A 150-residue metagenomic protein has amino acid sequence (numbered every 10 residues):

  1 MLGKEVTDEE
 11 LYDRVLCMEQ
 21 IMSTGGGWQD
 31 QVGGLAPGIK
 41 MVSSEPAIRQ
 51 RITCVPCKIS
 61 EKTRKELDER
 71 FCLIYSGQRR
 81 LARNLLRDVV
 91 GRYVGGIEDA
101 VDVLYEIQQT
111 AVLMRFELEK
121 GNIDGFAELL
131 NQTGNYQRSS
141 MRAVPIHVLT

Functional and structural regions predicted by a protein language model:
M1-K4: DPxDG-like acidic metal-binding loop motif
D8-E9: A sequence/structural signal of beta-propeller blade repeats
D13-S23, Q31-T150: C-terminal nucleotide
G26: Active-site cavity-forming subdomains of large catalytic enzyme subunits
